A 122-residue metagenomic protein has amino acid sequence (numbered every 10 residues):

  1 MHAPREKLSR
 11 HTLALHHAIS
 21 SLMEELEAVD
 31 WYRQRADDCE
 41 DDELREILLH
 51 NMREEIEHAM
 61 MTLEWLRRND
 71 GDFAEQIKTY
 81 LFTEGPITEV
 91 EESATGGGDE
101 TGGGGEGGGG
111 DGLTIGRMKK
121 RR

Functional and structural regions predicted by a protein language model:
M1-R122: Iron-associated oxidoreductase/ferritin-like identity signal
